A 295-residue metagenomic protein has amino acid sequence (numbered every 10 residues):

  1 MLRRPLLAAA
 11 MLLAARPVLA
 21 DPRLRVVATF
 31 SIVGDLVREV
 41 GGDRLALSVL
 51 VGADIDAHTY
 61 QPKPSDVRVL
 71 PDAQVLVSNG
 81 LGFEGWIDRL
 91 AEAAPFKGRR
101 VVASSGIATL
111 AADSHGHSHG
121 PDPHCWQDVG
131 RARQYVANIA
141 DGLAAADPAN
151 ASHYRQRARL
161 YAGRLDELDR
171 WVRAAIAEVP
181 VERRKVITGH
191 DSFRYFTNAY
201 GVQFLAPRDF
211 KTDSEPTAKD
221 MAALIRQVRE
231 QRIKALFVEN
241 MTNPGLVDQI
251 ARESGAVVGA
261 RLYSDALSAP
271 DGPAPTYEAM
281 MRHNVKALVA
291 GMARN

Functional and structural regions predicted by a protein language model:
M1-L7: N-terminal export leaders
A20-N295: Extracytoplasmic metal-acquisition and chelation regions
